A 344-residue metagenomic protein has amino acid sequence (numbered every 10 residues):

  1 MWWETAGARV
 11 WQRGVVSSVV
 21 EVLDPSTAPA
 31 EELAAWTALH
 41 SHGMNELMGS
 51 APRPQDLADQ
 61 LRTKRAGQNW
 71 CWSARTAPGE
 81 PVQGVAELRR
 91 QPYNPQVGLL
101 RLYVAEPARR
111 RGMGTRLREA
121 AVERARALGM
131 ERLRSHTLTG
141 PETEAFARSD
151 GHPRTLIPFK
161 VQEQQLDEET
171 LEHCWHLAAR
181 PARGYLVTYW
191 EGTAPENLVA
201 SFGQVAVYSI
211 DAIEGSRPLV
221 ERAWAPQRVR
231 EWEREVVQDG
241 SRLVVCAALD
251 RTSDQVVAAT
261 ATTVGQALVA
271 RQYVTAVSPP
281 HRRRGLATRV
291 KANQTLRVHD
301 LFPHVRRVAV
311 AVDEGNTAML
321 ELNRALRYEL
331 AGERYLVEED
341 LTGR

Functional and structural regions predicted by a protein language model:
M1-V15, Y93-N94, E106, R110 (+2 more regions): Acyl-donor-binding surface of acyltransferase catalytic domains
W11-L61, G67, S73-R75, R180-P226: Short amphipathic alpha-helix that is part of the acyltransferase structural core
L61-S73, G84, Q96-G98, E235-C246: A short helix-loop-beta-strand connector motif used in the catalytic cores of GNAT acetyltransferases and, in some
C71-S73, E80-R90, L99-R101, V245-A247 (+2 more regions): Conserved beta-strand in the GNAT
R101-R110, L249, V274-R283: A short, internal acetyl-CoA/4′-phosphopantetheine-binding micro-motif in the GNAT/acyltransferase core
R110-E123, S149, V277, R283-R297 (+1 more regions): Conserved acetyl-CoA-binding loop-helix of GNAT-fold acetyltransferases
A125-L138, V269, V298-A311: Conserved GNAT acetyl-CoA-binding A-motif
D150-T170, L296-R344: Active-site/acyl-donor-binding loops of N-acyltransferases
